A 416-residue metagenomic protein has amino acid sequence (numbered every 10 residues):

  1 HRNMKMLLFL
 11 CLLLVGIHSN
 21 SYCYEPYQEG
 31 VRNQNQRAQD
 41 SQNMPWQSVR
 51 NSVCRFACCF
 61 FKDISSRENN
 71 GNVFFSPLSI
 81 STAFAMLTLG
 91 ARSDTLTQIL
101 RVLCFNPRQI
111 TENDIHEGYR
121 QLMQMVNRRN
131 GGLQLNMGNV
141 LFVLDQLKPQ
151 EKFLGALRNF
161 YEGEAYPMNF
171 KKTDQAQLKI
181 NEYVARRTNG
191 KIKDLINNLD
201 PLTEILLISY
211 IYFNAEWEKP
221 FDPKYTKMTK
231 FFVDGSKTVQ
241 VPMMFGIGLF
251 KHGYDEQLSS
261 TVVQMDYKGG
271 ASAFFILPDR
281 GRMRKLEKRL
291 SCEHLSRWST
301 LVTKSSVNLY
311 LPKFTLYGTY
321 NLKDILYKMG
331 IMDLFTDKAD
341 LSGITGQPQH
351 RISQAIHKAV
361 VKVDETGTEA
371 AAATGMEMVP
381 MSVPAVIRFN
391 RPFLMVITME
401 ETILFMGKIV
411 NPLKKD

Functional and structural regions predicted by a protein language model:
R2-K171, G367-E369, I409, L413-K415: Detector for small/aliphatic-rich hydrophobic stretches
N70, N106-G281, T300-P380: Non-catalytic, conformational "gating/processing" segments within enzyme and secreted inhibitor domains
T82-A85, A273-I276, V396, F405-M406: Structural recognition of the beta-strand scaffold that forms the well-ordered cores of secreted hydrolase catalytic
I99-L103, F221-M228, L286-E293: Short Gly/aromatic-enriched secondary-structure transition segments
C292-S306, V383-I387: Short, cationic low-complexity segments
H357-A359, D364-D416: C-terminal soluble interaction/assembly domains
